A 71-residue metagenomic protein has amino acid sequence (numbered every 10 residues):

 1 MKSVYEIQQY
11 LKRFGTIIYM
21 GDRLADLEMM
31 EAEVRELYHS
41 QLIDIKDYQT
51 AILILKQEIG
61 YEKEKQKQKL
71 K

Functional and structural regions predicted by a protein language model:
M1-I7, K56-K71: Charged low-complexity stretches with an acidic bias
M1-L24: N-terminal acidic leader/helix
Y10, E33, A51-I54: Charge-rich, solvent-exposed alpha-helical interaction surfaces
R13, I17, S40, E58-Y61 (+1 more regions): Amphipathic alpha-helical interaction surfaces
D22-L27, I45-Y48: Alpha-helix N-cap/helix-initiation sites
L27-H39: Amphipathic alpha-helical segments that form the core helices of the histone-fold
Q41-E58: Short, charged early-sequence alpha-helical segments and their helix-coil boundaries
